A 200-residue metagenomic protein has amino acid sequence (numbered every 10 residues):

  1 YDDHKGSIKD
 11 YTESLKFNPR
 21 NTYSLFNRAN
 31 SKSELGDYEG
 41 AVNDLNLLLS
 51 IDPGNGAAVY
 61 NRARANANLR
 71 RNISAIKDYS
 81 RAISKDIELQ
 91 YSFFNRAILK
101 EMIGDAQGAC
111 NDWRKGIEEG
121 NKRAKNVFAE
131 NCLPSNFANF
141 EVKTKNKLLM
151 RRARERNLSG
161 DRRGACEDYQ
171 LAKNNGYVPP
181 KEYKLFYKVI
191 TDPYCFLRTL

Functional and structural regions predicted by a protein language model:
Y1-L200: Alpha-helical tetratricopeptide repeat
